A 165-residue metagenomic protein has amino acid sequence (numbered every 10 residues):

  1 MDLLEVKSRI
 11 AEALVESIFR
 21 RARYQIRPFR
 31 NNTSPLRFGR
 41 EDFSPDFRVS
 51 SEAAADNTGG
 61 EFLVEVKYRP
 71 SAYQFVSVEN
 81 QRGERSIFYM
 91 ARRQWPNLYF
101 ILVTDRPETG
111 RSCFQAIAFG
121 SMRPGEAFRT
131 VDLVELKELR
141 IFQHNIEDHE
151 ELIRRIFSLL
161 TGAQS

Functional and structural regions predicted by a protein language model:
M1-G39: Acidic-basic catalytic patches of nuclease active cores, encompassing PD-(D/E)XK and other metal-cofactor nuclease
D2, D56-P124: Catalytic cores of nucleic-acid endonucleases
V6-R9, F29-R30, S44-F47, Q81-R85: Short amphipathic alpha-helical surface micro-motifs
R21, D105-S165: Non-catalytic C-terminal interaction segments of nucleic acid-processing enzymes
I26, F47-V49, V64, F100: Hydrophobic beta-strand residues in large extracellular and virion-surface proteins
P28-G59: Active-site metal-binding core of divalent-cation-utilizing nuclease and nuclease-like domains
N32, R37, E41-F43, N80-Q81 (+2 more regions): General N-terminal targeting signals
